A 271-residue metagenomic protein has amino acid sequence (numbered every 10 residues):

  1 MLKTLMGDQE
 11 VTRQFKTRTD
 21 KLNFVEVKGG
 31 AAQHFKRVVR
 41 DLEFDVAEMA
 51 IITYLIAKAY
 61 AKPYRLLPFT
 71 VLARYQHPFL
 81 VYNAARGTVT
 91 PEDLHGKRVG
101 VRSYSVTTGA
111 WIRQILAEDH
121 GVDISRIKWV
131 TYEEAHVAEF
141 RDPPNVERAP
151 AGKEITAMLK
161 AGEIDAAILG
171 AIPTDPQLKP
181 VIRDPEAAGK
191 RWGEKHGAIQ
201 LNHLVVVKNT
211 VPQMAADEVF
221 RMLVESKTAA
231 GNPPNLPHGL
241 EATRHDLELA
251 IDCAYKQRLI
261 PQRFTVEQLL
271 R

Functional and structural regions predicted by a protein language model:
K3, E10-V122, W129-H136: Short, glycine-/small- and polar/acidic-enriched structural segments that line small-molecule recognition paths
M6-Q9, N209: Structural motif
E26-R37, V89, I127-K160, T265-R271: Short helix-initiation/N-cap motifs at beta->coil->alpha
G100-S125, W129, V205-G239: Ligand-binding clefts/hinges and TM-proximal coupling segments of bilobed small-molecule sensing domains
P144-A230: Pocket-lining segment of extracytoplasmic ligand-binding domains
T228-R271: An extracytoplasmic/periplasmic, membrane-proximal ligand-sensing/linker region
